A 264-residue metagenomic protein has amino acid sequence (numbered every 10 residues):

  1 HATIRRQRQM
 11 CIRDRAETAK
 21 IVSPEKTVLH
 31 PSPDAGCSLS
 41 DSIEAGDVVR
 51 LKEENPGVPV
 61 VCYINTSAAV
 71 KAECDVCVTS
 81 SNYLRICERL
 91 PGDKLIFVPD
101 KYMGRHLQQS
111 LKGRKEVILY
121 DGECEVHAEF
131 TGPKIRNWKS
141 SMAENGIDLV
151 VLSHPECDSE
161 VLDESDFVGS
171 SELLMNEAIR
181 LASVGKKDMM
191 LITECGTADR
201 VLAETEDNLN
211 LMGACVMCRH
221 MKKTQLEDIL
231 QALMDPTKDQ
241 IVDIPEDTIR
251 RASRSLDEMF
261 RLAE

Functional and structural regions predicted by a protein language model:
H1-R8, I12: Single conserved hydrophobic/aromatic residue that forms the stacking wall/gate of nucleotide- or nucleobase-binding
R6, P56-P59, G92-L95, I147-V150 (+1 more regions): Short active-site oxyanion
Q9, L29-S32, V60-I64, A69-A72 (+8 more regions): General beta-strand structural signal in soluble alpha/beta enzymes
A16-E54, V58-V78: Active-site beta->alpha loop and helix N-cap motifs at the rims of alpha/beta catalytic domains
L29-N55, L119-A128, G213-L226, A232: Long, charge-dense
D41-R50, A69-L90, F97-M103, L119 (+2 more regions): Active-site glycine-rich loop that binds ribose-phosphate moieties when present
R105-F167, S171-A182, M189, T197-L211 (+1 more regions): Redox- and metal-dependent alpha/beta enzyme cores, enriched for Fe-S-associated oxidoreductases and cofactor-handling
P155, L173, T193-T205, L209-E264: C-terminal functional extensions of proteins
